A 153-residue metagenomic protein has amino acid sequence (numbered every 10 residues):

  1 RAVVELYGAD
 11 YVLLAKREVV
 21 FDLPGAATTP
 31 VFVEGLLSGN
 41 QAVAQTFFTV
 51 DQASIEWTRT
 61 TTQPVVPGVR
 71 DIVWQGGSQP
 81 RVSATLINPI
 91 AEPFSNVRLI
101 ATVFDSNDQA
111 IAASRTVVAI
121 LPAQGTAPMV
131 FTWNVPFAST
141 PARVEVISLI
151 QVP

Functional and structural regions predicted by a protein language model:
R1-P30, T61-Q63, I90-P128, S139: Extended intrinsically disordered, low-complexity coil regions enriched in Ser, Thr, Gly, Ala and often Pro
V20-L23, A27-Q79, A113-R115, V130-P153: Terminal connector regions
R70-I72, T85-P89, N107: Residue-level detector of functional hotspots within protein domains
P80-A84: Structural beta-strand segments of beta-rich domains
